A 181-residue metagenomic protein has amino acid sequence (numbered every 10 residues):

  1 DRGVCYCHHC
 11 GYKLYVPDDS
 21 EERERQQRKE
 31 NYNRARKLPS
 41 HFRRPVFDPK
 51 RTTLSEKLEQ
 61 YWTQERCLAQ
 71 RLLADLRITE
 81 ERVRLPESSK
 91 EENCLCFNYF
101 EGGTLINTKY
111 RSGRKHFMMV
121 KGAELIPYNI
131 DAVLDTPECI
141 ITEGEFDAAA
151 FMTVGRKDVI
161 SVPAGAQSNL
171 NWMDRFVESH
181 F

Functional and structural regions predicted by a protein language model:
G3: Short metal-coordination and nucleic-acid-contact micro-motifs, chiefly zinc-binding Cys/His arrays
Y6: The −1 position to Zn-ligating cysteines in a subset of zinc-ribbon hairpins
C10: Short Cys/His-rich metal-coordination motifs, predominantly Zn2+-binding knuckles/fingers
L14: Cys/His-rich microdomains that often coordinate metals
D18-G102, E124-D135: TOPRIM metal-binding catalytic domain and adjacent DNA-binding surface shared by DnaG-type primases
L85-F181: Phosphate-handling DNA/RNA-contact segment within nucleic-acid enzymes
